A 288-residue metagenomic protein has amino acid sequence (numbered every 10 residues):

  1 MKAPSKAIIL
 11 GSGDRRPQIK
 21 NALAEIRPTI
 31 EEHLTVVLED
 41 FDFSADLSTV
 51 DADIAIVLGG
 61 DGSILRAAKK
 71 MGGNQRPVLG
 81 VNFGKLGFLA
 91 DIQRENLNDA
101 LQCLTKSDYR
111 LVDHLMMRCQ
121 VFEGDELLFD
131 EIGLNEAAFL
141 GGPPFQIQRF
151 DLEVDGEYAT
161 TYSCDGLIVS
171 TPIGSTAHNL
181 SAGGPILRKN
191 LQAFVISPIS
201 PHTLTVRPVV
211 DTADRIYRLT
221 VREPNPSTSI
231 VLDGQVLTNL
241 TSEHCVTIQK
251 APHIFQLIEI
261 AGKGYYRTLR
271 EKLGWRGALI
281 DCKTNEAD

Functional and structural regions predicted by a protein language model:
M1-I54, L58, R66, R94-R110 (+1 more regions): ATP/NTP phosphate-donor binding region
R15, D61-S63, L86, I173-S175: Short glycine-rich anion-binding loops that position phosphate/pyrophosphate groups of nucleotides and phosphorylated
A52, D113-M117, G133-N135, Q146-F150 (+6 more regions): A generic structural signal for short beta-strands and their flanking turns/coil linkers
I56, N82, A137, G234: A residue-level signal for conserved active-site and pocket-lining positions in enzyme catalytic cores
L86-D165: Catalytic core of DAGKc-family lipid kinases
F139, P144, D155-Y158, R207-D288: ATP/nucleoside-binding phosphotransfer catalytic cores, i.e., glycine-rich phosphate-binding loops
T161-C164, I168-T205: Gly/Ser/Thr-rich active-site loops/lids in small-molecule metabolic enzymes that frequently grip phosphoryl groups
